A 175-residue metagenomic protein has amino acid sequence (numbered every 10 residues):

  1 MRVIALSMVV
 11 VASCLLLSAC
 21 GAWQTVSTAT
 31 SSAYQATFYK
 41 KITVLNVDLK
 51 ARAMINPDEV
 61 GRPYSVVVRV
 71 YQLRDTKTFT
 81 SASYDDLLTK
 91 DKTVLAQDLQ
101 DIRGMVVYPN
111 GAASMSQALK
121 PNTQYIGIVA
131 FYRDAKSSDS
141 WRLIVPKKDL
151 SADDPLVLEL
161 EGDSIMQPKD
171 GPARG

Functional and structural regions predicted by a protein language model:
L16-A19: C-terminal motif of bacterial Sec signal peptides marking the signal peptidase cleavage site
G21-Q24: Bacterial signal peptide processing site
A29-K50: Post-signal peptide N-terminal segment of mature Sec-exported envelope proteins
V47-E59: Short amphipathic, basic-aromatic surface patches that mediate peripheral association with negatively charged
V60-R69: Short coil-to-beta strand junction motifs in C2/discoidin
N110-L119: Exposed aromatic-hydrophobic patches
T123-D134: A short, solvent-exposed beta-strand micro-motif common in secreted/extracellular proteins
L143-G175: Glycine-rich, aromatic-bearing surface loops/beta-hairpins
